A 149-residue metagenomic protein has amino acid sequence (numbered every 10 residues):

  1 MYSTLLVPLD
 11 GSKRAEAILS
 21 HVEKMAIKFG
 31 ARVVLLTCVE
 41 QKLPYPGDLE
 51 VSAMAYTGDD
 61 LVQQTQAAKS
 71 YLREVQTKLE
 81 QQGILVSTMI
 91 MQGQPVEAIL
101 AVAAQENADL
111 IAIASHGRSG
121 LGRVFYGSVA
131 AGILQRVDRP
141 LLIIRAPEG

Functional and structural regions predicted by a protein language model:
M1-A55, S87: Small/aliphatic-rich secondary-structure junction motif
L6-V7, V33-L35, Y71, L79 (+3 more regions): Short, structured motif recognition centered on aromatic/hydrophobic residues
E50-M54, Q105-E106, V129-A130: Short, hinge-like loop/turn segments at secondary-structure boundaries
M54-S70: A short acidic, glycine-rich active-site loop that binds or catalyzes chemistry on phosphate/adenosine moieties
E74-I111, E148-G149: Structural beta-alpha unit
L110-Q135: Glycine-rich, Arg-bearing micro-motifs that act as flexible, cationic patches
